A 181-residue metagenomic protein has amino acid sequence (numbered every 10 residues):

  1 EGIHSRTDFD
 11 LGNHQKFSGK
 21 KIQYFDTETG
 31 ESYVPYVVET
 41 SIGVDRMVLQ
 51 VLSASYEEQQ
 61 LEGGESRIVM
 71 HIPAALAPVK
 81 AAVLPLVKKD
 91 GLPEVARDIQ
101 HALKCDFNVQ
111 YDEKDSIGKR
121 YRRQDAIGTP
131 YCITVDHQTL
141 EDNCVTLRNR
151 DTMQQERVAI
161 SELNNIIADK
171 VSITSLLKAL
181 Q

Functional and structural regions predicted by a protein language model:
E1-Q181: NTP/phosphate- and nucleic-acid-binding module
